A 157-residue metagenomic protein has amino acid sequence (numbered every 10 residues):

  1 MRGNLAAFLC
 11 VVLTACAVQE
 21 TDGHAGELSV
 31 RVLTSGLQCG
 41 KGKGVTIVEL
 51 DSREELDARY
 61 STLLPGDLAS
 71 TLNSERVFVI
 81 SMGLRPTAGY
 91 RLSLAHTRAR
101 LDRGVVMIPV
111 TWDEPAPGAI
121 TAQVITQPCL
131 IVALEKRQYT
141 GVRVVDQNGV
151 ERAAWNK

Functional and structural regions predicted by a protein language model:
N4-A15: Bacterial N-terminal signal peptides
C16-K157: Exposed, flexible binding/inhibitory loops of compact, secreted disulfide-stabilized domains
